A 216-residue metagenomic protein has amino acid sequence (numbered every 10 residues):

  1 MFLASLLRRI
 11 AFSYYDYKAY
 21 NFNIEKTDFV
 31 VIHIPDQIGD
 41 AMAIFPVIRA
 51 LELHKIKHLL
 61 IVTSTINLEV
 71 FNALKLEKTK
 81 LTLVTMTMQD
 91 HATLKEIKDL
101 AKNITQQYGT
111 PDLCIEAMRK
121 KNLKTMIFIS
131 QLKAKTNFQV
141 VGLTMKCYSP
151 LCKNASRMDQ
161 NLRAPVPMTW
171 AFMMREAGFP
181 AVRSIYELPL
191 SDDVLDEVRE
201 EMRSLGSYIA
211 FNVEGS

Functional and structural regions predicted by a protein language model:
M1-S216: Catalytic machinery of carbohydrate-active enzymes, primarily nucleotide-sugar-dependent glycosyltransferases
